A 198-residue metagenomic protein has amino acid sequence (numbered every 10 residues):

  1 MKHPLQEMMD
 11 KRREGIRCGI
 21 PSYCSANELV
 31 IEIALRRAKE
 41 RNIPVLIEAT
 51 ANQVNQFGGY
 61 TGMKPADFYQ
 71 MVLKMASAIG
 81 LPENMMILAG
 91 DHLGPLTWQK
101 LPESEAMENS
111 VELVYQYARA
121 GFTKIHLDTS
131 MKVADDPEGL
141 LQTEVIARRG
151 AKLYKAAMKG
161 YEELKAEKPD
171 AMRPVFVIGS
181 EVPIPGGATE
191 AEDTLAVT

Functional and structural regions predicted by a protein language model:
M1-M86, D193: Alpha/beta catalytic barrel-like cores
G19-C24, V45-A49, N84-H92, T123-T129 (+1 more regions): Hydrophobic faces of well-ordered beta-strands that scaffold small-molecule active sites in alpha/beta enzyme cores
L46, M71-L101, P169-V175: Glycine-rich, aromatic-flanked loop segments that form ligand/cofactor-binding clefts across common enzyme folds
F57-T61, G80-L88, T123-T129, K159-L164: Low-complexity, flexible helical/coil segments
G94-T198: Helix-rich catalytic cores of soluble enzyme domains
